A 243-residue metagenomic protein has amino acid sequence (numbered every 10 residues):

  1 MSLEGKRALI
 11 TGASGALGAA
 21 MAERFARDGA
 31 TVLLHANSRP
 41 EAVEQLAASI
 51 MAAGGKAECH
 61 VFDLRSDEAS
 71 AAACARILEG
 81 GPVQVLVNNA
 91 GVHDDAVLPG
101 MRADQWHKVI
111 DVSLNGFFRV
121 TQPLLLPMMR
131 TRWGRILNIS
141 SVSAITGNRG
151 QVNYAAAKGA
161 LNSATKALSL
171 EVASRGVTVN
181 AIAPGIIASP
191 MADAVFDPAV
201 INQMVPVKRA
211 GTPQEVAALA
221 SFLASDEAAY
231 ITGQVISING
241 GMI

Functional and structural regions predicted by a protein language model:
R7, S14-G15: Conserved glycine-rich cofactor-binding loop
V97-L98, Q105-I110, I136, I201: Substrate-binding pocket helix/loop in short-chain dehydrogenase/reductase
T121, A157, T165: Active-site helix of classical SDR
L126, L170-E171, A229: Alpha-helical segment proximal to the catalytic Tyr-Lys
W133, T212-G241: C-terminal substrate-recognition "lid" of short-chain dehydrogenase/reductases
S141: Residue(s) in the substrate-gating loop at a strand-loop-helix junction that position the organic substrate next
A173, T178, I231-G233: Short, small/polar-rich loop/turn modules that mediate ligand/substrate recognition or access, typified
